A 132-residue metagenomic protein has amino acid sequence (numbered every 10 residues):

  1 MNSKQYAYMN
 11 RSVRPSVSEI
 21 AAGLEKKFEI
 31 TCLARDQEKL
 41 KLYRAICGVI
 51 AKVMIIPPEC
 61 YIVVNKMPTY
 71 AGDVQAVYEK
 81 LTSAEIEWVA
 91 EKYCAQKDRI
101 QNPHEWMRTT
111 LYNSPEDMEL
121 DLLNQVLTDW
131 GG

Functional and structural regions predicted by a protein language model:
M1-G132: Electrostatic interaction modules used in gene-expression and signaling proteins
